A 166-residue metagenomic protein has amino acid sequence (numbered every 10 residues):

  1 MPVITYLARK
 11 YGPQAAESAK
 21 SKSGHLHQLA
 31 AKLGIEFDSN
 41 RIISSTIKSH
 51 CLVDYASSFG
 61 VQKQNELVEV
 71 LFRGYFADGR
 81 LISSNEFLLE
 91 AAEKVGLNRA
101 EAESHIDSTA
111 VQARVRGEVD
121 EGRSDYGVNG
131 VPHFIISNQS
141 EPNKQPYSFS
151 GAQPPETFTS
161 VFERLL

Functional and structural regions predicted by a protein language model:
M1-Y75, G79: Structural alpha/beta surface segment adjacent to cysteine/selenocysteine redox centers across thiol/disulfide enzymes
D54-L166: C-terminal cap of thioredoxin/glutaredoxin-like
